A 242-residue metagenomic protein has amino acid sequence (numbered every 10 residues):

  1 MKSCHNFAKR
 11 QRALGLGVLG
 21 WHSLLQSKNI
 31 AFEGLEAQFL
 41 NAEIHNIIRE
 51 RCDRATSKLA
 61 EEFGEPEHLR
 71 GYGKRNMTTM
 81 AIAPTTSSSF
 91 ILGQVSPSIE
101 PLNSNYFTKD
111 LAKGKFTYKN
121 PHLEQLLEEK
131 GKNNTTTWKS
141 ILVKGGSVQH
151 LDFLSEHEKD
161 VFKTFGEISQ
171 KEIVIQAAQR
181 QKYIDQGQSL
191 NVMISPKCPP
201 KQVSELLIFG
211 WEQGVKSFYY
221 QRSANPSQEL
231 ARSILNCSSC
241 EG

Functional and structural regions predicted by a protein language model:
M1-K9, A13, L25-T85, E156-K159: Internal maturation/activation junctions in enzymes
R10-L25, S169-Y183: Structured alpha-helical segments in the cores of large, soluble enzyme domains
A13-A31, Q202-V215: Hydrophobic/aromatic-rich, well-ordered segments within soluble, folded domains that form packed cores
G20-F32, I99, V148-L154: Short, compositionally biased low-complexity segments
S23-Q26, I30, N46-E65, S104 (+3 more regions): Generic secondary-structure signature for well-ordered alpha-helical cores
M80-A231, L235-G242: Catalytic alpha/beta core of large soluble enzyme barrels
